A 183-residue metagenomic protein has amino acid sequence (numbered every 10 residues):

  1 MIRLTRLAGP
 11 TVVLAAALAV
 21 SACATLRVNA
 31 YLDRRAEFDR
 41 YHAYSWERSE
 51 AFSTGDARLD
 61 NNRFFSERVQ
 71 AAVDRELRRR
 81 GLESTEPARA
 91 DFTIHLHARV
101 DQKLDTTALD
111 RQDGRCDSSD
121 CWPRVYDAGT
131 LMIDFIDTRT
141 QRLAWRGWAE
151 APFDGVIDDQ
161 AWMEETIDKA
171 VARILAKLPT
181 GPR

Functional and structural regions predicted by a protein language model:
M1-V12: Bacterial N-terminal signal peptides that target proteins for export
A19-A22: C-terminal motif of bacterial Sec signal peptides marking the signal peptidase cleavage site
A24-A36, R124-T130, F135-R183: C-terminal/domain-edge helix-coil "capping" segments
L26, R80, A88-R142: Surface-exposed short loop/turn segments
Y31-T54: Post-signal peptide N-terminal segment of mature Sec-exported envelope proteins
R48-D101: N-terminal segment of the mature soluble domain
A51-S53, R99-K103, T140, E150-D154: Solvent-exposed loop/turn segments at secondary-structure junctions within structured extracellular/periplasmic domains
